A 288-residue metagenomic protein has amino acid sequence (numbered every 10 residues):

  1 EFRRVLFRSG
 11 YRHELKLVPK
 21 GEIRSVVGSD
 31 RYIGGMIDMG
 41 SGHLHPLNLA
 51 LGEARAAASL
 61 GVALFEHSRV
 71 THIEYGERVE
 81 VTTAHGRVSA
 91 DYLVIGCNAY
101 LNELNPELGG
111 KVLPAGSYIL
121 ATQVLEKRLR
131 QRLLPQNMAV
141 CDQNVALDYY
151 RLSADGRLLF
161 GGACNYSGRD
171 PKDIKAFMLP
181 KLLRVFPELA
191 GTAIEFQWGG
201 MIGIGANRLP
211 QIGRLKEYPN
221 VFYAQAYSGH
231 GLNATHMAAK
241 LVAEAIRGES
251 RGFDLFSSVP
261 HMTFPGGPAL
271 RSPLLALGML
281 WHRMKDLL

Functional and structural regions predicted by a protein language model:
E1-L6: Short, small-residue-biased leader/transition segments that mark boundaries at the very start of proteins
F7-K20, F253: A short alpha-helix-loop-beta-strand transition element characteristic of N-terminal alpha/beta dinucleotide-binding
E14-P19, A63-F65, E195-Q197: General small-molecule cofactor/ligand-binding pocket signal
V18, L44, N48, F65-S68 (+6 more regions): Conserved active-site and cofactor/substrate-binding residues in soluble primary-metabolism enzymes
E22-D30: Flexible hinge/switch segments at interdomain interfaces of large molecular machines
D30-D91: Helical element adjacent to the flavin cofactor pocket in flavoenzyme catalytic cores
V70-H72, E77, T82, G86-K127 (+1 more regions): Active-site substrate-recognition segment that forms the wall of the catalytic cavity or substrate channel
F160, G168-D170, K175-L287: C-terminal catalytic lobe of FAD-dependent flavoproteins
